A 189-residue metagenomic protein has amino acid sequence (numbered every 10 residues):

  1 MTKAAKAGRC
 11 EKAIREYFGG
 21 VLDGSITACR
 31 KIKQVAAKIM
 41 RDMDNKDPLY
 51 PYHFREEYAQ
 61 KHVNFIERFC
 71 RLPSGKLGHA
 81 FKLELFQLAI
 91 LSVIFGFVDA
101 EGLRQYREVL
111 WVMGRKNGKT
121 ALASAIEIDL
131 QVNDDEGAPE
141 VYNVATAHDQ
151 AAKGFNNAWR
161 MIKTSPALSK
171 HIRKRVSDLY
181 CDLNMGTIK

Functional and structural regions predicted by a protein language model:
T2-K189: Phosphate/NTP-binding elements of NTP-utilizing enzymes
